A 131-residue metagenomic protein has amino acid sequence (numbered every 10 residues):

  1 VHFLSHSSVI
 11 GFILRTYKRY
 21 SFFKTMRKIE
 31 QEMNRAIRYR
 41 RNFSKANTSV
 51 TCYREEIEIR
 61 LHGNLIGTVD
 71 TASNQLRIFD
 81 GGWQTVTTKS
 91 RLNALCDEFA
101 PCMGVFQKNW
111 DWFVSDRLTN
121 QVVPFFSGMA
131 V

Functional and structural regions predicted by a protein language model:
V1-T25: N-terminal amphipathic/basic-hydrophobic helices that include classical n-h-c signal peptides and signal-anchor
F22-V131: Terminal leader/tail segments of proteins
